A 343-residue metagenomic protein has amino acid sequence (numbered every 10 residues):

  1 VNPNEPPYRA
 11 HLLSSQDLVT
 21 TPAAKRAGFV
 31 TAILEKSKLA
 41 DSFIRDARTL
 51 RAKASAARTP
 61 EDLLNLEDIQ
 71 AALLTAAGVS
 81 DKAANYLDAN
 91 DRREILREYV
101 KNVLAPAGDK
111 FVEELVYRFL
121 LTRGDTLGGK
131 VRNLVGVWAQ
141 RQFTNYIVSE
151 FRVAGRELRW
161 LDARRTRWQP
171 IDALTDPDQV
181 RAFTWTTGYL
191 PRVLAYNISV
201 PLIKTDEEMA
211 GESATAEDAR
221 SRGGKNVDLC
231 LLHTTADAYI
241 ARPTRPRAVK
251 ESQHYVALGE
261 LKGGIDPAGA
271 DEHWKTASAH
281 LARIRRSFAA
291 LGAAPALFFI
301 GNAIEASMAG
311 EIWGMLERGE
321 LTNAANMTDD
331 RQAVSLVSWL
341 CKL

Functional and structural regions predicted by a protein language model:
V1-R152: Nuclease-adjacent, charged terminal/linker segments that flank catalytic cores
N2, S14, T21-P22, A40 (+14 more regions): Serine/threonine-rich low-complexity intrinsically disordered regions
L12, Q16-P22, F29, D88 (+7 more regions): Intrinsic disorder and flexible coil segments
A54, L73-L74, V79, A83 (+7 more regions): Generic marker of "main functional regions" within proteins
V135-Y189: Extended, H/D-rich, highly charged conserved domains that either
Q169-L343: Catalytic core segments in nucleotide and nucleic-acid processing enzymes
